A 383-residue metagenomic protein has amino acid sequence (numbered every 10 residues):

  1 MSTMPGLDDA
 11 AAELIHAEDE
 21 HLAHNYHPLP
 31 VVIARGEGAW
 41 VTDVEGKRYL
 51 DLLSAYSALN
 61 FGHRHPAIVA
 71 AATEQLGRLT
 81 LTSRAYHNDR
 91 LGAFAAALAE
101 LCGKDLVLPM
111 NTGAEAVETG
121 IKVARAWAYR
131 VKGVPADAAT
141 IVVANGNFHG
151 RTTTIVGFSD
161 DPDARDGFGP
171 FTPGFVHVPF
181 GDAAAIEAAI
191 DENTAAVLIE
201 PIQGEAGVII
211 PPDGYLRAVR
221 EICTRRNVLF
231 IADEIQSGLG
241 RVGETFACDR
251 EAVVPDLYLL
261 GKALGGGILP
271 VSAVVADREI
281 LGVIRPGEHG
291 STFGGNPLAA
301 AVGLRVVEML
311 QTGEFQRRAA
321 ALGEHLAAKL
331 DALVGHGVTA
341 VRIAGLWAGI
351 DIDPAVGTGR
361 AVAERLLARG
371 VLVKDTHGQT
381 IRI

Functional and structural regions predicted by a protein language model:
M1-I383: Conserved N-terminal phosphate-binding loop of PLP-dependent enzymes in the Aspartate aminotransferase
